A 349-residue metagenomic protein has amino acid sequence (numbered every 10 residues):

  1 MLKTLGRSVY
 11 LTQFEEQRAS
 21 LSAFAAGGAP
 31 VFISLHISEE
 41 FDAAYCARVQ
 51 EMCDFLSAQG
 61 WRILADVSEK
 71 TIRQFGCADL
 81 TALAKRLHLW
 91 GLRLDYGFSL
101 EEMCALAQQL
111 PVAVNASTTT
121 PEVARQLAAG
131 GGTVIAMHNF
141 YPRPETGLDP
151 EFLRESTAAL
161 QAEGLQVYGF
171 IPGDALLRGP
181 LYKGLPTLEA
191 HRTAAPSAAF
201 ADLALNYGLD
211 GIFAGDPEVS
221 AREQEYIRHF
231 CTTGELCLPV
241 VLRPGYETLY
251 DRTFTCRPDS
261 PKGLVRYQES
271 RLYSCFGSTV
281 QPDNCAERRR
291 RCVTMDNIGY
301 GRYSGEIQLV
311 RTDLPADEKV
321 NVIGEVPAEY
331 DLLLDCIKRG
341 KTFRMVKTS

Functional and structural regions predicted by a protein language model:
M1-K3, T348-S349: Short, Lys/Arg-enriched, disordered terminal segments
L2-T133, F140: Active-site beta->alpha loop and helix N-cap motifs at the rims of alpha/beta catalytic domains
G6-V9, G76-L87, A105-T119, L160-G164 (+3 more regions): Short secondary-structure transition/capping segments
M52-L56, F75, I171-L176, R266-Y273: A broad, low-specificity signal for short, low-complexity segments enriched in glycine/proline and polar/charged
A65-T81, S99-C104, F152-E155, L205-A214 (+1 more regions): Electropositive, surface-exposed helix/loop patches at the edges of structured domains that serve as adaptable
N115-G245: Catalytic alpha/beta core domains of metabolic enzymes, predominantly
P244-S349: C-terminal functional modules
